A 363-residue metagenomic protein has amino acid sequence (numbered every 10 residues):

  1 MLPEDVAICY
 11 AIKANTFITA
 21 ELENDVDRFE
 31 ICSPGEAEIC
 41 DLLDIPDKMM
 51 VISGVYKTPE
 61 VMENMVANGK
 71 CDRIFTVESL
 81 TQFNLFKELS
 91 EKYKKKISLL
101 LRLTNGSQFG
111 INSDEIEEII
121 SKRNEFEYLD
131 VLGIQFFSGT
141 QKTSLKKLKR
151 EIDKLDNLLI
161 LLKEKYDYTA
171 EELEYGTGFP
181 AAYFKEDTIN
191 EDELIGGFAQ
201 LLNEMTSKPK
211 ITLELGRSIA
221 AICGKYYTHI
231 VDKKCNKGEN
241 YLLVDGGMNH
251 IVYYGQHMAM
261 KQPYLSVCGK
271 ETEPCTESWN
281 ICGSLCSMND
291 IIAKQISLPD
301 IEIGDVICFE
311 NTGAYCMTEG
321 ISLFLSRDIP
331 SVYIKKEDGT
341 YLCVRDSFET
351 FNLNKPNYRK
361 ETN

Functional and structural regions predicted by a protein language model:
M1-L2: A short, N-terminal amphipathic alpha-helix
A7-E172, G197: Active-site-proximal beta-alpha core segment in soluble small-molecule metabolic enzymes
D44-I45, A67-G69, E91-Y93, E174 (+5 more regions): Solvent-exposed alpha-helices and their adjacent loops that cap or buttress functional pockets in soluble metabolic
T76, L100-R102, G176, T212 (+1 more regions): Generic enzyme active-site microenvironment
S138-T140, L173-A182, L215-S218: Glycine-rich beta-strand-to-loop/alpha-helix junction loops that act as flexible
S144-R150, A182-L194, A221-D232, K294-S297: Short glycine/threonine-rich loop-to-helix capping motif typified by GTGT followed within a few residues by an Asp-Pro
L155, L194-M205: Alpha-helix-loop-beta-strand connector modules within alpha/beta enzyme cores
K210-N363: Charged (often Lys/Glu-rich) extended helix/loop segments that serve as interaction or gating elements
